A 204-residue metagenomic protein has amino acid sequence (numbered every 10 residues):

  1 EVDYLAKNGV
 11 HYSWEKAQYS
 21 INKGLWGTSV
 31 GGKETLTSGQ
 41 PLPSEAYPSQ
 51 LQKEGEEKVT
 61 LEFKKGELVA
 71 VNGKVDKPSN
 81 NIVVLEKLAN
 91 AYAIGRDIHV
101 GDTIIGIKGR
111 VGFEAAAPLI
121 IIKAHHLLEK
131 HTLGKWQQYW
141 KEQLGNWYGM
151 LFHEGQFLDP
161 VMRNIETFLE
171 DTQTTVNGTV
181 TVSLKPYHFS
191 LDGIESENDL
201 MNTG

Functional and structural regions predicted by a protein language model:
E1-G204: Nucleotide-activated chemistry modules centered on ATP-dependent adenylation/adenylyltransferase
